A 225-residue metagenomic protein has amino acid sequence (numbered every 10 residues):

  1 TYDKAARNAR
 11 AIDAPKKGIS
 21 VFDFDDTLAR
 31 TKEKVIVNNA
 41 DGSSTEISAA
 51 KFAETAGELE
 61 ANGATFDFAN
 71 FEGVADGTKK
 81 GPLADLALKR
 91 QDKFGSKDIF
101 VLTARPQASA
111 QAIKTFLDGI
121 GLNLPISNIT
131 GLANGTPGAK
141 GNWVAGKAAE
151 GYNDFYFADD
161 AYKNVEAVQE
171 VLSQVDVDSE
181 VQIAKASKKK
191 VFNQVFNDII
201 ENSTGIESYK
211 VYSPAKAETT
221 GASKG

Functional and structural regions predicted by a protein language model:
D3-K4, N8, I12-G138: Alpha-helical substrate-recognition element adjacent to the catalytic core
A5, D154, Y162-G221: Asp-based, Mg2+/Mn2+-dependent phosphohydrolase catalytic module
N8, I12, N62, K89 (+5 more regions): Surface-exposed polar/charged interaction patches
P15-K17, S96, G151-D154, D178: A general structural motif
G18-S20, K140-V168: Conserved Lys-Pro-Asp/Glu-containing loop-to-beta segment of HAD-superfamily phosphomonoesterases, centered on
D26, A222-G225: Non-Sec secretion/translocation targeting segments of pathogen effectors
T103, D159, K185: Short beta-strand/turn micro-motifs composed of small residues that flank or help shape donor/cofactor-binding pockets
T115-N123, V144-E150, Q169-V177: Short, surface-exposed basic-aromatic patches at helix termini and helix-loop junctions that form
